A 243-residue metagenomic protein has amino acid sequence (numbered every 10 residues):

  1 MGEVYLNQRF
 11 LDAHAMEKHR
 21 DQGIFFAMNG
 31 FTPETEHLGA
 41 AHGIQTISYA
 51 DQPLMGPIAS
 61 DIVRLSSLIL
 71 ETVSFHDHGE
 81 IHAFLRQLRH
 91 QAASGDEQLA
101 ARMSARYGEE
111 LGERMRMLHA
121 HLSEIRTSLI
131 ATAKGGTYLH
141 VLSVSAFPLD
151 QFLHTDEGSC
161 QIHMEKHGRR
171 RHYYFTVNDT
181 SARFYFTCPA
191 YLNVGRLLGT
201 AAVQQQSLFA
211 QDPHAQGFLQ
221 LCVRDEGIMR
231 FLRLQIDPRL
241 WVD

Functional and structural regions predicted by a protein language model:
M1-D243: Mixed-charge (Asp/Glu-Lys/Arg
